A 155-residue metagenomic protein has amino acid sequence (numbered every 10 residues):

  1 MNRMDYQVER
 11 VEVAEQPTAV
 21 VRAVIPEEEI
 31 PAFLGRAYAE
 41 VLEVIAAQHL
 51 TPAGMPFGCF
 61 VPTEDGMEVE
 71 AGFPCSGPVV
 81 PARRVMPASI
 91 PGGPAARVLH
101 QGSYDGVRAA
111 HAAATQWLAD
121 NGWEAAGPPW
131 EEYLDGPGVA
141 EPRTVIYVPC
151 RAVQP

Functional and structural regions predicted by a protein language model:
M1-P155: A solvent-exposed interaction/effector surface
